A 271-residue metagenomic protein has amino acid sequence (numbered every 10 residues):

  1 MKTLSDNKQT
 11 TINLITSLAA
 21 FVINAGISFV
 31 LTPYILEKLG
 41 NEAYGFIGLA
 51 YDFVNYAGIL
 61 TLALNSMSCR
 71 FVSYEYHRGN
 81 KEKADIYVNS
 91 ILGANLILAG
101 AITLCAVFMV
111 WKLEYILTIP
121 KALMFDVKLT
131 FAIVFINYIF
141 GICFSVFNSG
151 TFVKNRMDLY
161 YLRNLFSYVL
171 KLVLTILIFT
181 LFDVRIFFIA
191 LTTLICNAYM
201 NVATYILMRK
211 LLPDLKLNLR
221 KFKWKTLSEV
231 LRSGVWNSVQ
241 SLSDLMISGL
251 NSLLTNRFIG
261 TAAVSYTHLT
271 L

Functional and structural regions predicted by a protein language model:
M1-T10, I186-F187, T204-G249, L253: Interhelical loop/hinge segments that connect adjacent transmembrane helices in multipass membrane
K2-K8, G40-E42, A57-N95, E114-I119 (+1 more regions): Transmembrane-helix boundary and interhelical linker motifs in polytopic inner-membrane proteins
N7-T11, I139-N164, I176-L177, F187: Membrane-interface junctions at transmembrane-helix termini in multi-pass inner-membrane proteins
Q9-S73, T103-V107, L172, R232-R257 (+1 more regions): Signature of the first transmembrane helix
L92-T118, L177, V202: Alpha-helical transmembrane segments of multi-pass membrane transport and lipid-handling proteins
F108-W111, P120-F144, L165, Y199 (+1 more regions): Alpha-helical transmembrane segments of multi-pass membrane proteins
A132, L162-L211, E229, S233 (+2 more regions): Hydrophobic alpha-helical transmembrane segments
T267-L271: Conserved small/polar residues in nucleotide/adenosyl-binding loops
